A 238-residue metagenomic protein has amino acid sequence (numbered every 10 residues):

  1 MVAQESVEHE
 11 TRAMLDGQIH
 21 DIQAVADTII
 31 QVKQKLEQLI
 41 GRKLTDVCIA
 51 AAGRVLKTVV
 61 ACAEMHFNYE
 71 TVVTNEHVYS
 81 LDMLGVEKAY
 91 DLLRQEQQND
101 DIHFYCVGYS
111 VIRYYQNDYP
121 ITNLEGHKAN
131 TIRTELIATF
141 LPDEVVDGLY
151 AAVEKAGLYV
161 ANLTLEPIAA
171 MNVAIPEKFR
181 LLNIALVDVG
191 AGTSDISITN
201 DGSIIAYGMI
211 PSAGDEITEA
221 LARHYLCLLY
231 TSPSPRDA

Functional and structural regions predicted by a protein language model:
M1, A51-G53, L186-T193, T199-G202 (+1 more regions): A short acidic Gly-Thr/Ser loop motif
M1-I184, S203, R236: Nucleotide/phosphate-binding catalytic cleft detector across ATP-hydrolyzing and phosphate-transferring enzymes
D147, D215-E216: A generic alpha-helix surface/boundary motif
A206-G208: Thr-Gly-centered strand-to-loop micro-motif
Y230-A238: Single conserved hydrophobic/aromatic residue that forms the stacking wall/gate of nucleotide- or nucleobase-binding
